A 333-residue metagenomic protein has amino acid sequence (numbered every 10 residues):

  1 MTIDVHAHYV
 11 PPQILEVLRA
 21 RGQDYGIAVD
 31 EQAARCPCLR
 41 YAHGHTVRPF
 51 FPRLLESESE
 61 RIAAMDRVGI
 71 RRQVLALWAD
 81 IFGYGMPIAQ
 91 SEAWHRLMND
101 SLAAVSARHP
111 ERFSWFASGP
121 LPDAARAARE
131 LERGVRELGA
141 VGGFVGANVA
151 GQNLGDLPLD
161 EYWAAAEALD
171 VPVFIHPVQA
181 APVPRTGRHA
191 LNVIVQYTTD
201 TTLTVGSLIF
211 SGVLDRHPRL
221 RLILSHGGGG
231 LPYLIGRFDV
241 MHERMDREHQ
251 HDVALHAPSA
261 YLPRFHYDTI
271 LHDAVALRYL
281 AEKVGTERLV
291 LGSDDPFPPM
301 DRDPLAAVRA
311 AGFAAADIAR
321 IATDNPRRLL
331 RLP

Functional and structural regions predicted by a protein language model:
M1-P333: Helix-coil boundary/capping segments in enzymes
